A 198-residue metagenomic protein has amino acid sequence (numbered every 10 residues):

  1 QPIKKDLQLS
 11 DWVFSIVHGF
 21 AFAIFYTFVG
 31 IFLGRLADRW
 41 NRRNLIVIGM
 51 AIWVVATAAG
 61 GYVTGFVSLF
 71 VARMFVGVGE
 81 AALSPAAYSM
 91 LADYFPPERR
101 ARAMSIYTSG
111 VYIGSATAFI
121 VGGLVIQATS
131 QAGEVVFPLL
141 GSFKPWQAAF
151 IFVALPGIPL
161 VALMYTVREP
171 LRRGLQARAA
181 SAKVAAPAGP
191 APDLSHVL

Functional and structural regions predicted by a protein language model:
P2, I31-R35, L124: Membrane-interface helix termini in secondary transporters
P2-F28: Extracellular/periplasmic helix-loop-helix junction of adjacent transmembrane segments in MFS-like secondary
Q8, N41, Y62-S68, G79 (+1 more regions): Helix-breaking motifs and short loop linkers at transmembrane-helix boundaries and internal kinks in secondary membrane
F22-I31, A81, S115-A116: Residue-level signature of mid-helix packing/kink "hotspots" within the transmembrane helices of 12-pass Major
F28-V67: Conserved MFS/SLC helix-loop-helix module at the cytosolic interface between two early adjacent transmembrane helices
V71-Y112: Cytoplasmic helix-loop-helix junction between adjacent transmembrane helices in 12-TM secondary transporters
Y107, V111-L171: Helix-loop-helix hairpin linking two adjacent transmembrane segments in secondary transporters
Y165-V197: Flexible cytoplasmic inter-helical loops of multi-pass small-molecule transporters
